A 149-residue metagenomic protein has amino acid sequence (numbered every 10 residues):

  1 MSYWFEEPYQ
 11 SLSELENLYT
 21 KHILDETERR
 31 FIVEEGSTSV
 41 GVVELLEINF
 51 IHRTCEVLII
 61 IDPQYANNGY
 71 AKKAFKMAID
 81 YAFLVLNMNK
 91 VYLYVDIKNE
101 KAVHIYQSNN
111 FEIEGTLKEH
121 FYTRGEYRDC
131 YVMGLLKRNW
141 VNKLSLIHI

Functional and structural regions predicted by a protein language model:
E7-A66, L136-W140: Acetyl-CoA-dependent GNAT
T38-G41, K101, Y127: Glycine-rich acetyl-CoA-binding "A-motif" of GNAT/NAT acetyltransferases
D62-Q64, N68, L84, I97-K98: Active-site acidic-Proline motif in GNAT/NAT acetyltransferases
N67-Y81, V103-S108: Conserved acetyl-CoA-binding loop-helix of GNAT-fold acetyltransferases
A71, F75, K98-A102, E119-R124: Short glycine/proline-centered loop/turn elements that form peptide/ligand docking sites
L84-Y94: Conserved GNAT acetyl-CoA-binding A-motif
Y92-V95, E112-D129: Conserved catalytic-core motifs of GNAT/GCN5-like acyltransferases
I147-I149: Conserved small/polar residues in nucleotide/adenosyl-binding loops
